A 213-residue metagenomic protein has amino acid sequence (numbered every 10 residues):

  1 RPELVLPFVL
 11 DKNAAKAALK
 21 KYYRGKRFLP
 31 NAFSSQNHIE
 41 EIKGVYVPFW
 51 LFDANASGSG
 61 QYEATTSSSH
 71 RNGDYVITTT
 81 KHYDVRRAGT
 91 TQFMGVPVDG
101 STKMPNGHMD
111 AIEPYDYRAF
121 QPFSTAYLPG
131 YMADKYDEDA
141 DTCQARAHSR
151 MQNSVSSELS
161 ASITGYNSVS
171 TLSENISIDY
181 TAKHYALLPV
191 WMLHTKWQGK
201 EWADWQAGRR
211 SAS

Functional and structural regions predicted by a protein language model:
P2-K200: Charged, low-complexity helical/coil segments in non-catalytic cytosolic or luminal regions
W197-S213: Juxtamembrane amphipathic/hinge helix adjacent to a transmembrane helix
